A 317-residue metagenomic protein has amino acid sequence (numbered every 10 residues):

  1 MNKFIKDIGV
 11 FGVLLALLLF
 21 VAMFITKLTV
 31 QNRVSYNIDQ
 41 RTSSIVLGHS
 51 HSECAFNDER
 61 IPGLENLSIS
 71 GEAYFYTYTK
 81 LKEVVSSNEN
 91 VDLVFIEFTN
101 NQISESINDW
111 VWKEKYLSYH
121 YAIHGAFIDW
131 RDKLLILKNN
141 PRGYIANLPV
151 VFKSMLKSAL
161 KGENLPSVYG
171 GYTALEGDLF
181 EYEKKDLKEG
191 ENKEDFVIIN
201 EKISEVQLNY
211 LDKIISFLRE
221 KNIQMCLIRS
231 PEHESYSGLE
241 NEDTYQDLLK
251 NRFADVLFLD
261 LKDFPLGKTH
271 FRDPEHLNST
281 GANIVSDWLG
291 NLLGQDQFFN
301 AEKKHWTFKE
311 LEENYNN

Functional and structural regions predicted by a protein language model:
K6-T26: Hydrophobic membrane-insertion alpha-helices, especially the h-region of bacterial N-terminal signal peptides
T26-V46: Alpha-helical transmembrane signal-anchor/signal-peptide segments
H51-E53, T99-I103, P231-E234, F264-L266: Short, solvent-exposed loop/turn segments at secondary-structure junctions
S52-N140: Membrane-embedded segments
Y76, Q102-N108, S235-L239, G267-H270: Extracytoplasmic/secreted cell-surface and envelope-processing proteins
I107-F217, H305-N317: Secreted/periplasmic serine-hydrolase-like ester/acetyl group-modifying domain
E181-R252, V256-F264: Flexible, glycine-rich surface segments
E240-N317: C-terminal regions of proteins
